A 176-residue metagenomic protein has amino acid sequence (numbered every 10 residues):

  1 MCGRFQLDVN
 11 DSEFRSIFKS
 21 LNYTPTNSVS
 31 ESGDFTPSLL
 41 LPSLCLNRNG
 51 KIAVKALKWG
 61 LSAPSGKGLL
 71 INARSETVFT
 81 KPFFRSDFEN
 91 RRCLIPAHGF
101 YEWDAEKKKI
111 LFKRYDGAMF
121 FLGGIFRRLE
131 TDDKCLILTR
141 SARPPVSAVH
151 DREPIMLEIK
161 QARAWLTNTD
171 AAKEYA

Functional and structural regions predicted by a protein language model:
M1-A176: Short linear sequence motif anchored by a di-proline
